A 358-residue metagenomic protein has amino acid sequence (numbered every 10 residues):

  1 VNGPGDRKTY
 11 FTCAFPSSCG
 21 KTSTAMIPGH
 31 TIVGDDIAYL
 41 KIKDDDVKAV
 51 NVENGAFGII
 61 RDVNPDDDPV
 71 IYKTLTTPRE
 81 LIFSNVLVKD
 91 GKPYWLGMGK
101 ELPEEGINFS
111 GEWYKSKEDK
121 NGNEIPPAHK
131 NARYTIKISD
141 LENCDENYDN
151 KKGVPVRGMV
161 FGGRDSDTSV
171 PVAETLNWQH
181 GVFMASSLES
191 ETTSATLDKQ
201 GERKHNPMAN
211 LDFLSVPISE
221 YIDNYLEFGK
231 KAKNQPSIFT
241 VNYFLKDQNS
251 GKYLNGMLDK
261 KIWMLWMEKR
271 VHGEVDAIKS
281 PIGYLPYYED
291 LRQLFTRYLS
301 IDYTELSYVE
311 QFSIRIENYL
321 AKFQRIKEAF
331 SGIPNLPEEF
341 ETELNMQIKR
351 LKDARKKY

Functional and structural regions predicted by a protein language model:
V1, C13, T22, A49-V50 (+2 more regions): Generic structural hydrophobic/aromatic packing signal, biased to beta-strands
N2-F11, I125-R133: Short, basic, glycine/proline-bearing loop/turn elements
G3, R7-D90: Catalytic or ion-translocation cores adjacent to nucleophile or general acid/base/metal-coordination motifs in diverse
R61-N64, I71, T76-Y358: Conserved NTP phosphate-binding and transfer environment spanning the P-loop NTPase/kinase superfamily
